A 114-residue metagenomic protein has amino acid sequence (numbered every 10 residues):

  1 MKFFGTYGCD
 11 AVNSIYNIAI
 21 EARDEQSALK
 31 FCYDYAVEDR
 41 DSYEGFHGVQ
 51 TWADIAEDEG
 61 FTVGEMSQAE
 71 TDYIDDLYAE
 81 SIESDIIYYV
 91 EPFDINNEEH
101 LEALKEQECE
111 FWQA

Functional and structural regions predicted by a protein language model:
M1-I15: Short aromatic-glycine-(Arg/Gly/Cys) micro-motifs in beta-strand/loop hairpins
N13-R23: A short, exposed loop/beta-hairpin motif centered on an aromatic-Gly-Thr core
E21-D24, F93-I95: Short beta-strand-to-coil "C-cap" segments at the C-terminal boundary of structured domains/repeats, marking
Q26-K30: Short, conserved charged micro-motifs
D34-A114: Short, mixed-charge low-complexity intrinsically disordered segments
